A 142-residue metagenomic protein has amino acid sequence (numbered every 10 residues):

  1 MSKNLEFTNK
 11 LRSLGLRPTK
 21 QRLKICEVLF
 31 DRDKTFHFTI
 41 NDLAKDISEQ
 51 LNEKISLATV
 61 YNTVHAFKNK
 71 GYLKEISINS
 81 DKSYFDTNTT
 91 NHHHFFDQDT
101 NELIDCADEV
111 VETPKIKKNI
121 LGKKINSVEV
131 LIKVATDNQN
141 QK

Functional and structural regions predicted by a protein language model:
M1-C26: Short alpha-helical segments that sit at the start of domains
L16, D31-T35, Q50-L51: Short helix-capping/hinge SLiMs at alpha-helix to coil transitions
E27-R32, D46: Short amphipathic alpha-helical elements of helix-turn-helix/winged-helix folds
T39-N52: DNA-recognition alpha helix
V60-K70: Basic amphipathic alpha-helical segments that dock to polyanions
K70-K142: Non-DNA-binding regulatory cores of transcription-related proteins, predominantly C-terminal effector-binding
